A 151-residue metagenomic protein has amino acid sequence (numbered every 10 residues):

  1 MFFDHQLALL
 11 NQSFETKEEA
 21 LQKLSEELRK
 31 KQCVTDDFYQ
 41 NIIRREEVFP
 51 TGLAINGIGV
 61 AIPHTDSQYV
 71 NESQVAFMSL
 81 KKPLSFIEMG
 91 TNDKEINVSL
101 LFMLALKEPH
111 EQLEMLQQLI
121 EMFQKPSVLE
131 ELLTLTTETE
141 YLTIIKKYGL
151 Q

Functional and structural regions predicted by a protein language model:
M1-Q151: Cytosolic covalent-transfer regions centered on His/Cys nucleophiles that carry phosphoryl or persulfide groups
